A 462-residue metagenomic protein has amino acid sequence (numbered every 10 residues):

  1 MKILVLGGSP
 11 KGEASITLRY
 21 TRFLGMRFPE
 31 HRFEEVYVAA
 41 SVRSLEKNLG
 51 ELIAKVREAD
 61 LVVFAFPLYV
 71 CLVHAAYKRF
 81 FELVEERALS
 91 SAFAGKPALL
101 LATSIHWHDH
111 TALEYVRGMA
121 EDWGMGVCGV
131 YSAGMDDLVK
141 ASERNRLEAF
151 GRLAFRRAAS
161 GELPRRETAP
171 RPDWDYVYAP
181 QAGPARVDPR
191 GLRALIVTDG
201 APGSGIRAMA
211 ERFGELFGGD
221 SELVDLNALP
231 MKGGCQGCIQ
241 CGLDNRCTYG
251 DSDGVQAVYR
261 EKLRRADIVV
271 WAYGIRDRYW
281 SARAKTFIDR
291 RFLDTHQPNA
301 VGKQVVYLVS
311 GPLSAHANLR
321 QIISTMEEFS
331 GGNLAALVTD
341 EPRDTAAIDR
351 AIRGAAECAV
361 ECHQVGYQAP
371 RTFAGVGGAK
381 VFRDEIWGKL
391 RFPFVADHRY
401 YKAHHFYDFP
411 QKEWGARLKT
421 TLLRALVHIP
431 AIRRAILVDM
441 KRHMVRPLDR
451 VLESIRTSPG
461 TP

Functional and structural regions predicted by a protein language model:
M1-R87, G151-F155, R165-L293, R350-A356 (+2 more regions): N-terminal beta1-alpha1-beta2 submodule of the flavodoxin-like/Rossmannoid cofactor-binding fold
L4-G7, Y307, P342-D349: Ligand-binding pocket scaffold of soluble enzyme catalytic domains
L89-A92, H296-N299: Surface-exposed acidic, glycine-flexible loop patches that form ligand/cofactor-binding and adhesion interfaces
A94-M135, V301-D340: Short, glycine-/small-residue-rich phosphate/pyrophosphate-handling segment
T111-A112, S142, R207-A208, A282 (+1 more regions): A short secondary-structure junction signal
E121-E167, F329-Y367: A charged, well-structured terminal subsegment
L229, R276-R278, L313-S314, P342-D344: Short, catalytically relevant binding-site loops at active-site mouths
R260-L263, Q297-A300, M326: Short, conserved, surface-exposed binding loops centered on an aromatic residue
